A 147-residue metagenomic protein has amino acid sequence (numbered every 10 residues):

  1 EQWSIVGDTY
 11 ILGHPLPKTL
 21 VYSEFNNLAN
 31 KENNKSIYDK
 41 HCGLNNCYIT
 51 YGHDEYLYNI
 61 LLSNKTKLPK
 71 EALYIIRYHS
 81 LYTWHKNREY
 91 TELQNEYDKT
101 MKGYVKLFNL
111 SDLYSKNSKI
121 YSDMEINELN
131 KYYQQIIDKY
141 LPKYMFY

Functional and structural regions predicted by a protein language model:
E1-M124: Divalent metal-dependent catalytic cores for phosphoryl transfer on phosphate-bearing substrates
S122-Y132: Non-catalytic, alpha-helical, charged scaffold/linker segments that couple or flank catalytic or architectural cores
N130-Y147: C-terminal helix/juxtamembrane-tail motif
